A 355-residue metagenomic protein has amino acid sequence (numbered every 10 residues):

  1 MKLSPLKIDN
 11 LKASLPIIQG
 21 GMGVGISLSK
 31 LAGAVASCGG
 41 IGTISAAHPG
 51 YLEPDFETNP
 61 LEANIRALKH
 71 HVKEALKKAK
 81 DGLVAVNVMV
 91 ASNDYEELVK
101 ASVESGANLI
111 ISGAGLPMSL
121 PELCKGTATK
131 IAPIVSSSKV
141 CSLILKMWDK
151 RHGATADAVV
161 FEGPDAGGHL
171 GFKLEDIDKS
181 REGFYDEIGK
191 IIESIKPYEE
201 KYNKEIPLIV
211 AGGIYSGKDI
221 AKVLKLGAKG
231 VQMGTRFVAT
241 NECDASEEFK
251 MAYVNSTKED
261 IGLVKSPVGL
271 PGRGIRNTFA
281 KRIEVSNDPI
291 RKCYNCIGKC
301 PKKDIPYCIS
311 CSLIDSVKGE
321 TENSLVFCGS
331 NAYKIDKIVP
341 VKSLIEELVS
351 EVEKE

Functional and structural regions predicted by a protein language model:
M1-K201: Active-site entrance/lid segments in N-terminal catalytic domains of soluble metabolic enzymes
I18, A166-I209, Y215-E355: Conserved active-site-proximal phosphate/metal-binding subdomains
I26, I214-Y215: Residue-level detector of alpha-helix initiation sites
